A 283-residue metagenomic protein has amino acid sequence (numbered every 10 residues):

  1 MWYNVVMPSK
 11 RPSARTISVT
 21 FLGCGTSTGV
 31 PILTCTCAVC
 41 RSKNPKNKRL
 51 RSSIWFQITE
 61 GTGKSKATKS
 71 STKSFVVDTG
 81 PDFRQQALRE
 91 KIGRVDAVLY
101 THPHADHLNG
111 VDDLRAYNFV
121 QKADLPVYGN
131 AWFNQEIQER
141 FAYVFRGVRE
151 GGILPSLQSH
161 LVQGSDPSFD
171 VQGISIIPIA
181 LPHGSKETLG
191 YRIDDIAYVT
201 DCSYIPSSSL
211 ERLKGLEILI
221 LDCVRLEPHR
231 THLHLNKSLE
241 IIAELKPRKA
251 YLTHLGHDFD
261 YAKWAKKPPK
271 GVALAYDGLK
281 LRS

Functional and structural regions predicted by a protein language model:
W2-V199, A265-R282: Binuclear metal-dependent hydrolase catalytic cores
G25, G80, S203, V224 (+1 more regions): Anionic group-transfer/hydrolysis microenvironments
N47, G80, C202, P228-L235: A conditional alpha-helix N-cap/helix-loop micro-motif detector
T101, A131, C202-S203, R225 (+1 more regions): Short loop or secondary-structure boundary microenvironments that flank and position key functional residues
P182-L189, D194-D222: Active-site-proximal loop/helix segments of hydrolase catalytic cores
P206-S283: Binuclear metal-ion centers of metallo-dependent hydrolases, dominated by the metallo-beta-lactamase
